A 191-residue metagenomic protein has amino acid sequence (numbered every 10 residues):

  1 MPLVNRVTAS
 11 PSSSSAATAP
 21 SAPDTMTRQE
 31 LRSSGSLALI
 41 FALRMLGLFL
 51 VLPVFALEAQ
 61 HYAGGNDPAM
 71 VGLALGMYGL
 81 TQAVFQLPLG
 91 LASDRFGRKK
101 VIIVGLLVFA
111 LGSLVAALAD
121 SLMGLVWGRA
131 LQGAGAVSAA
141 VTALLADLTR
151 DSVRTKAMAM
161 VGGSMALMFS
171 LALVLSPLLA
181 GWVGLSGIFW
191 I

Functional and structural regions predicted by a protein language model:
E30-G76: Helix-loop boundary and gating motifs at the non-cytosolic
A42, G112, M123-A136: Hydrophobic core of transmembrane alpha-helices in multi-pass small-molecule transporters, especially MFS/SLC-type
A59-Q60, A92-S93, L178-V183: Interfacial helix-cap and linker-helix signal at transmembrane-aqueous boundaries of multi-pass secondary transporters
L75, G79, L106, M158-A166: Small-residue-rich transmembrane alpha-helices and their cytosolic helix-loop interfaces in multi-pass secondary
G79-L87, F169-S170: Residue-level signature of mid-helix packing/kink "hotspots" within the transmembrane helices of 12-pass Major
V84-D120: Conserved MFS/SLC helix-loop-helix module at the cytosolic interface between two early adjacent transmembrane helices
G128-M165: Cytoplasmic helix-loop-helix junction between adjacent transmembrane helices in 12-TM secondary transporters
V161-I191: Helix-loop-helix hairpin linking two adjacent transmembrane segments in secondary transporters
